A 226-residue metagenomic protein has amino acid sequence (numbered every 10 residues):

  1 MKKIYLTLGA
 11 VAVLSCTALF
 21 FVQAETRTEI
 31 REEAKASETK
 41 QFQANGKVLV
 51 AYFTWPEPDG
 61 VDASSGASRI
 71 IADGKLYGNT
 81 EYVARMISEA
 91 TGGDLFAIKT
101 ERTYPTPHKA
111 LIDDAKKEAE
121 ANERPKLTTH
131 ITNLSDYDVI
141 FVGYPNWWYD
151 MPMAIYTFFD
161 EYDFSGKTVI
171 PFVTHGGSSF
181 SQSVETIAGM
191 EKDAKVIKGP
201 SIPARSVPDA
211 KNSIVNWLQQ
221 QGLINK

Functional and structural regions predicted by a protein language model:
M1-I4: Positively charged n-region of N-terminal signal peptides that target proteins for export
L6-L14: Sec-dependent N-terminal signal peptides
L14-V22: Hydrophobic alpha-helical membrane-insertion segments, chiefly the h-region of N-terminal signal peptides
E25-Y137, Q219-K226: N-terminal beta1-alpha1-beta2 submodule of the flavodoxin-like/Rossmannoid cofactor-binding fold
R69-Y77, V142-P145, I170-G176, S201-A204: Second-shell loop/turn segments in exported
Y77, E81, R85, P152 (+2 more regions): Short, surface-exposed alpha-helical segments at coil->helix boundaries
P107-K192: Helix-loop-strand module that forms the ligand-binding subsite of alpha/beta enzymes
K195-K226: Glycine-rich phosphate/pyrophosphate-binding loop and the adjoining helix
